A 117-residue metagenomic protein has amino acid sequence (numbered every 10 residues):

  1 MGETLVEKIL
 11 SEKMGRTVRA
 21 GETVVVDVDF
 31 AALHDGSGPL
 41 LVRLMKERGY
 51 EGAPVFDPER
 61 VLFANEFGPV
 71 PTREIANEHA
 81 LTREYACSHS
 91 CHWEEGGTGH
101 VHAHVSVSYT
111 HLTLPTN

Functional and structural regions predicted by a protein language model:
M1, A32-D35, C87: N-terminal start-of-chain detector that recognizes signal peptides and the immediate post-cleavage beginning
E3-K8: Short, Gly/Pro- and small/polar-rich lid/capping loops
L10, R16-I75: N-terminal low-complexity or amphipathic/hydrophobic leaders
L10-M14, G99-V101, T113: Short N-terminal leader segment in a subset of presequences, especially plant chloroplast and some mitochondrial
E47-Y109: Anion-binding (especially nucleotide phosphate/pyrophosphate-binding) glycine-rich loop and adjoining beta-alpha core
T110-T116: Conserved small/polar residues in nucleotide/adenosyl-binding loops
